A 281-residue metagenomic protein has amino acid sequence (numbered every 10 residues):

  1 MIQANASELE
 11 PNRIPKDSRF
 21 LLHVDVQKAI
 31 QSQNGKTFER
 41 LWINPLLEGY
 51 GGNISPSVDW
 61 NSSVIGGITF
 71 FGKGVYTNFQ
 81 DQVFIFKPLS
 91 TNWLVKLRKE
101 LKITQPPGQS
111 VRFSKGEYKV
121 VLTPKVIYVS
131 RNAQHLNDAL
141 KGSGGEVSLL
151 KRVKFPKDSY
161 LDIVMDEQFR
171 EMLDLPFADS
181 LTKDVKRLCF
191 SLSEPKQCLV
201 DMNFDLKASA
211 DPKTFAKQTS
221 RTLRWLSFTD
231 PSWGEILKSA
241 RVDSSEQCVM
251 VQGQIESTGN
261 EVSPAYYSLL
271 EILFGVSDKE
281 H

Functional and structural regions predicted by a protein language model:
I2-P107, K154-F177, T219-L237, M250-H281: Structural boundary/hinge residues at secondary-structure and domain interfaces
R13-P15, K73-F79, G116-K125, S191-K196 (+1 more regions): Short, low-complexity cationic-aromatic patches
F84-I85, I127, L206: Generic amphipathic alpha-helical segments used as scaffolds and interaction surfaces in large, multi-domain proteins
T91-L97, K119-V120, Q134-A139, A208-T214 (+1 more regions): Short, surface-exposed beta-strand/loop "edge" segments at domain boundaries and coil↔beta transitions
Q109-K115: A cross-family detector of function-defining hotspots
V111, V126-Y128, Q197-V200, Q247-V249: Hydrophobic residues embedded in beta-strands of well-ordered beta-sheets
K115-T182, L192: A conserved glycine-rich beta-strand in the N-terminal activation segment of trypsin-fold
D179-Q247: Intrinsically disordered, low-complexity segments enriched in Gly and acidic/Ser/Thr residues that form flexible
